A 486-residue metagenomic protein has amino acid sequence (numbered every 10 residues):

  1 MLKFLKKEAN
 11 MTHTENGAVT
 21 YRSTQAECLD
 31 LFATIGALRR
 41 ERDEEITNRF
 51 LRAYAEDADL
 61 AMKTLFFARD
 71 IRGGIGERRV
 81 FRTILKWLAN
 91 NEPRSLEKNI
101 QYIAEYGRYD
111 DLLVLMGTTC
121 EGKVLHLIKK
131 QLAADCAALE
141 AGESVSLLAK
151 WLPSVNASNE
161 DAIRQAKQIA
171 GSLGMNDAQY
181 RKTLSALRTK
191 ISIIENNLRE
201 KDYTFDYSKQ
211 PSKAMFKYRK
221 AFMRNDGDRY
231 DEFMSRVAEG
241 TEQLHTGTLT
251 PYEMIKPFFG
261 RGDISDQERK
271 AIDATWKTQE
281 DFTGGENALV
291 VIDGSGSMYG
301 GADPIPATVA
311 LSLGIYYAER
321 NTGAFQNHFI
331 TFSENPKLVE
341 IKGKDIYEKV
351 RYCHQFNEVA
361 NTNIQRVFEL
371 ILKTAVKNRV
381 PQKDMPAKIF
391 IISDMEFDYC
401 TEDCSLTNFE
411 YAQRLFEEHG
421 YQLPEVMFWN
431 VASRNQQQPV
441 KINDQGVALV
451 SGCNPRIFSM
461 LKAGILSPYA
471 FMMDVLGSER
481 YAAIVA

Functional and structural regions predicted by a protein language model:
M1-V309, E319-A486: Long lumenal/extracellular ectodomains of secretory and single-pass membrane proteins
